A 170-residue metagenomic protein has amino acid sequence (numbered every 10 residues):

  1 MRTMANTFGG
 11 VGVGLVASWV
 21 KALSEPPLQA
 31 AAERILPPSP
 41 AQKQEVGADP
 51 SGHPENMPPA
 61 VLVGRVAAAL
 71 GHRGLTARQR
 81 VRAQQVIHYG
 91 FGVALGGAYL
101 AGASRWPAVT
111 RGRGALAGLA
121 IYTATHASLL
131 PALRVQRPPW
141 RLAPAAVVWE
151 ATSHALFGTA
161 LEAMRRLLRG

Functional and structural regions predicted by a protein language model:
M1-G170: Short amphipathic, positively biased membrane-proximal segments that drive organelle/inner-membrane targeting
